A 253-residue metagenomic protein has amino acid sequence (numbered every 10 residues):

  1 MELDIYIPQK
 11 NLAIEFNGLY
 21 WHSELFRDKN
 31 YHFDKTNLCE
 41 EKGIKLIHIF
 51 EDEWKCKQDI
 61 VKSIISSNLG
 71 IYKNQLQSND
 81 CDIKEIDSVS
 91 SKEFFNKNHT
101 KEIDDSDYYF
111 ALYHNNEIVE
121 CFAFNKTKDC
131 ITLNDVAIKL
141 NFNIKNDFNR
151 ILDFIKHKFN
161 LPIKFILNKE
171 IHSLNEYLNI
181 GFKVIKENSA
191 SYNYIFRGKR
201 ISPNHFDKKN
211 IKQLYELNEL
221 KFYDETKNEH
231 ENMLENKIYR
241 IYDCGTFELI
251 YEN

Functional and structural regions predicted by a protein language model:
M1-L3, Q9-K62: Basic, amphipathic alpha-helical patches used to engage nucleic acids or provide basic targeting signals, exemplified
L3, E102-A111: A short helix-loop-beta-strand connector motif used in the catalytic cores of GNAT acetyltransferases and, in some
I5-K10, L112-N115, Y251-N253: Active-site beta-strand termini and strand-to-loop segments that position acidic
D34-N37, S91, S173: Residues within well-ordered alpha-helices
E53-D80: Domain-level recognition of nuclease-like catalytic cores that cleave nucleotide substrates
Y72-D105: Short amphipathic alpha-helix that is part of the acyltransferase structural core
S106, Y113-H114, E120-N236: Acyl-donor binding region in acyl/amide transferases
N232-N236, R240-N253: Charged phosphate-binding loop/patch that engages nucleotide di/tri-phosphates or the phosphate backbone of nucleic
